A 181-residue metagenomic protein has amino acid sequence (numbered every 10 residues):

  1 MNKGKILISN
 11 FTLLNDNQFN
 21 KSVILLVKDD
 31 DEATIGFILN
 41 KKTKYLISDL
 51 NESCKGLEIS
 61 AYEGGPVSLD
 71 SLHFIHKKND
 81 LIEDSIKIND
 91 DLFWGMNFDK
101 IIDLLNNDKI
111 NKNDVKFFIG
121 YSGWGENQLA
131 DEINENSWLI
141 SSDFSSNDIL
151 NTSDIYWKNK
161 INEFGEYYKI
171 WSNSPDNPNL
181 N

Functional and structural regions predicted by a protein language model:
M1-F118, S122-N181: A short aromatic-anchored loop/beta-hairpin motif
